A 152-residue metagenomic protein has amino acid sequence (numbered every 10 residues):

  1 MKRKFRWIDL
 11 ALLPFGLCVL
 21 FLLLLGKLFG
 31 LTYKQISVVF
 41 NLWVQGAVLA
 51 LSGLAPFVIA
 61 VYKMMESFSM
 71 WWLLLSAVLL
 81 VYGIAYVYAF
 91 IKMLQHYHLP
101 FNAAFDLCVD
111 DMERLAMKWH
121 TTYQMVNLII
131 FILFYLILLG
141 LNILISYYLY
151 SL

Functional and structural regions predicted by a protein language model:
R3, I8-Y33, H98-V126: Extracytosolic (periplasmic/ER-lumenal) interhelical loops and adjacent juxtamembrane/interface segments of multi-pass
R3, L79-F90: N-terminal signal-anchor transmembrane alpha helix
L12, K34, E66, L99 (+4 more regions): Extended, non-core accessory segments
L28-L49, T121-Y135: Individual transmembrane alpha-helix segments
L49-K63, F131-L152: Transmembrane alpha-helical segments in integral membrane proteins
V61-W72: Membrane-interface helix-boundary motifs at transmembrane edges
W72-Y82, F131-Y135: Hydrophobic H-region at the start of alpha-helical membrane spans
V87-P100: Helix-to-loop transition at the C-terminal end of transmembrane segments
